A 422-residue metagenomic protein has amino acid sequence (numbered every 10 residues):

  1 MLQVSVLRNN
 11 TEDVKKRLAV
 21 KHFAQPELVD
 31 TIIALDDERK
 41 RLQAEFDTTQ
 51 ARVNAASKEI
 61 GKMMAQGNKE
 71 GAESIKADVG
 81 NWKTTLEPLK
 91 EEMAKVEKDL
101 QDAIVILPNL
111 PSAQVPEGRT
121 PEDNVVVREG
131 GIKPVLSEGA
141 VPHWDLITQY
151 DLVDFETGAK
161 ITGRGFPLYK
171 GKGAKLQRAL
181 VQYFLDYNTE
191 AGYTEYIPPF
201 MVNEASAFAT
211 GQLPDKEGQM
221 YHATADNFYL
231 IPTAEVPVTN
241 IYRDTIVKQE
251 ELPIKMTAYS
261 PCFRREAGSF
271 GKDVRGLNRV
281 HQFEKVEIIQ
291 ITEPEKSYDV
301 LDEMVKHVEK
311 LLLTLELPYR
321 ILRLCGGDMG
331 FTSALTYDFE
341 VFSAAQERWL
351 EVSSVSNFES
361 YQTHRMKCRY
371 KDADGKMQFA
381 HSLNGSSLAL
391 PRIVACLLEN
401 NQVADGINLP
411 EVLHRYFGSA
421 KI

Functional and structural regions predicted by a protein language model:
M1-P134, L152, E156: N-terminal alpha-helical targeting/anchoring segments
P26, E129-I422: TRNA-recognition modules of translation machinery and tRNA-sensing kinases, especially anticodon-binding
